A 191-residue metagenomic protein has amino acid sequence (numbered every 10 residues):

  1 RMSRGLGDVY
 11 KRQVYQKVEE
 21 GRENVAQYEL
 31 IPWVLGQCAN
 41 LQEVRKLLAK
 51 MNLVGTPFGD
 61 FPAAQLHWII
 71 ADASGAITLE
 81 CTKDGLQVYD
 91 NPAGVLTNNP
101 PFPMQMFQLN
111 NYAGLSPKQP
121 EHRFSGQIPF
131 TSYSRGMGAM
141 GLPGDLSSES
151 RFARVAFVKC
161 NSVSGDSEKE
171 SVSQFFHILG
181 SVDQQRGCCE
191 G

Functional and structural regions predicted by a protein language model:
R1-Y10: Single conserved hydrophobic/aromatic residue that forms the stacking wall/gate of nucleotide- or nucleobase-binding
G7-D8, A71-A73, T82, V158: Structured loops at beta-to-helix junctions and adjacent beta-edge loops in soluble globular domains
K11-N52: Compact, glycine/acidic-enriched structural inserts
R12-E19, V88-A93, N99-P100: A short, polar/proline- and glycine-enriched secondary-structure boundary/capping micro-motif
A26-L30, A93-L96, P103-M106: Glycine-rich loops and low-complexity Gly/Arg-rich segments that provide flexible linkers or classic glycine-based
N40-L41, R45-C81: Aromatic- and glycine-enriched pocket-lining scaffold segments that form the walls of small-molecule binding clefts
P57-F58, A63-A64, A73, T97-G191: C-terminus-biased signal that marks the final domain/tail of proteins
A76, E80-G85, D90-P92, N110: Aromatic/basic-lined ligand-recognition segments that form π-stacking hydrophobic pockets flanked by Lys/Arg to engage
